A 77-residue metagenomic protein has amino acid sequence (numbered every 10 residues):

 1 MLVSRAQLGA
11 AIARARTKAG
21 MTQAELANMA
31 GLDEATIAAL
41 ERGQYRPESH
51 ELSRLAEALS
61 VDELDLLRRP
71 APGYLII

Functional and structural regions predicted by a protein language model:
M1-K18: A short, Lys/Arg-rich alpha-helix, primarily the initiator
I12, Q23, E34, S49-L52: Helix-turn-helix DNA-binding elements, focusing on the entry/boundary residues of the two helices that contact DNA
R16, A27, A56: The alpha-helix within a helix-turn-helix
T17, G31, R42-Q44, A71: Residue-level detection of the helix-turn-helix DNA-binding "recognition helix"
G20-A39: Short alpha-helical DNA-recognition segment
E48-D65: DNA major-groove recognition helix of helix-turn-helix/homeodomain DNA-binding modules
L67-I77: Short, charged recognition helix plus adjacent turn of helix-turn-helix-like nucleic-acid-binding domains
